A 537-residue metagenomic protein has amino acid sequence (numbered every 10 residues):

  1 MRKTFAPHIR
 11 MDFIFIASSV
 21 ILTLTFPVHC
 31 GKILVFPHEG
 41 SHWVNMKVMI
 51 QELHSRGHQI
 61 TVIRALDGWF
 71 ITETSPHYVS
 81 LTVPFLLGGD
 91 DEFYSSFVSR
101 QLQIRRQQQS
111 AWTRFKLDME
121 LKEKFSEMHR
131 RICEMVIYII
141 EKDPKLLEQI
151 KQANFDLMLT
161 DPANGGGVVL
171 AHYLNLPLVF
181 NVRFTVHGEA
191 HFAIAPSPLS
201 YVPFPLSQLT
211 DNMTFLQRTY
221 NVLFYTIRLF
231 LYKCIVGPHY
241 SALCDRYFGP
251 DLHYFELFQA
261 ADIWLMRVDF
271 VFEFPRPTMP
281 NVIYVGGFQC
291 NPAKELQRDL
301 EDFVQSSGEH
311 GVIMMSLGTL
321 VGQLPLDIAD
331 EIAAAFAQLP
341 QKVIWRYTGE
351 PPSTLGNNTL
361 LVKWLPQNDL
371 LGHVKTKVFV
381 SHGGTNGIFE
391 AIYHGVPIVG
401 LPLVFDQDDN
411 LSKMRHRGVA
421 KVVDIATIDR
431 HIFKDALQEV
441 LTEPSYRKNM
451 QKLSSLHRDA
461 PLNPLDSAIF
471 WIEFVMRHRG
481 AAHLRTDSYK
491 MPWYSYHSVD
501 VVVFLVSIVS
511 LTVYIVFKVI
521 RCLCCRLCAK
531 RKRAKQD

Functional and structural regions predicted by a protein language model:
R2-R246, F255-E256, L265, F272 (+4 more regions): Glycosyltransferase specificity loop/lid
L252: Conserved, non-catalytic sequence blocks in retroelement Pol enzymes and Pol-derived host proteins
